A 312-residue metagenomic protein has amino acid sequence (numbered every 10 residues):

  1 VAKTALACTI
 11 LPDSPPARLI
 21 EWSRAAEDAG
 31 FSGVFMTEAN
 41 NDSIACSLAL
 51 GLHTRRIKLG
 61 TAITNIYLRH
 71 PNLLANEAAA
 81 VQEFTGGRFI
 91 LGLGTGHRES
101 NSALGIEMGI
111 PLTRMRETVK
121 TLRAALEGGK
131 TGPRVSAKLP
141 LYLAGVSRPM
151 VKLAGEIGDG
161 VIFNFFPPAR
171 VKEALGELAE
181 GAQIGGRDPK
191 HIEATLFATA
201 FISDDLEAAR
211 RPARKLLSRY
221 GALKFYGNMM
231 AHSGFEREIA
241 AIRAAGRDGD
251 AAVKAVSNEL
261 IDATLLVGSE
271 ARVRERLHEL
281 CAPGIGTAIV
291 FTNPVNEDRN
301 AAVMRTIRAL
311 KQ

Functional and structural regions predicted by a protein language model:
V1-Q312: Active-site-adjacent structural elements that line small-molecule/cofactor binding pockets in enzymes
